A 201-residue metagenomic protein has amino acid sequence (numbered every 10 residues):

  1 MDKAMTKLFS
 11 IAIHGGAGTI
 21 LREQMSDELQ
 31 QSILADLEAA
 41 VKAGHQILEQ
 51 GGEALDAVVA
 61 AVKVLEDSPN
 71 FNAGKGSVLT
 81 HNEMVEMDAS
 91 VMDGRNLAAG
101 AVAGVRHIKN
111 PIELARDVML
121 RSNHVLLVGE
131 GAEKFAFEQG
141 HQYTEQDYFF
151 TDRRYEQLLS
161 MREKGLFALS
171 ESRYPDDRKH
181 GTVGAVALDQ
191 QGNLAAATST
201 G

Functional and structural regions predicted by a protein language model:
D2-G201: Alpha/propeptide regions of enzymes that mature by internal proteolysis
